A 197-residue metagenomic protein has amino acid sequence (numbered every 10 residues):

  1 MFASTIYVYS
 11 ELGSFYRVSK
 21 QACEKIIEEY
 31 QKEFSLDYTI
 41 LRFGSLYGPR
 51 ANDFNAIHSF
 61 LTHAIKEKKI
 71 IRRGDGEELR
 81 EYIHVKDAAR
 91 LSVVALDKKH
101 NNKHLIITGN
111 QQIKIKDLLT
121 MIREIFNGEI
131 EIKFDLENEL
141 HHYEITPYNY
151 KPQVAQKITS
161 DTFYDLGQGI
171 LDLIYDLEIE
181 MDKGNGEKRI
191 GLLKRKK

Functional and structural regions predicted by a protein language model:
M1-R17: Conserved Rossmann-fold NAD(P)-dependent oxidoreductase catalytic core, especially the SDR/UDP-sugar
M1-T5, R42-G44, T108: Active-site beta-alpha turn of Rossmann-fold NAD(P)-dependent dehydrogenases/reductases
T5, S19, T39, L173: Ser/Thr-centric signal marking residues that sit in or immediately flank functional binding/regulatory motifs
T5-V8, S45-A51, Q112: Active-site proximal helix/loop that lines the substrate pocket of Rossmann-like NAD(P)-dependent oxidoreductase domains
E11-L12, D53-F54, K99: Active-site loop immediately N-terminal to the catalytic Tyr-X3-Lys motif of short-chain dehydrogenase/reductase
L12, R50, H142: Short Asp/Glu-rich motifs
F15, Q21, K25-R80, V85-R90 (+2 more regions): NAD(P)-dependent short-chain dehydrogenase/reductase
K68-K197: C-terminal substrate-binding subdomain of Rossmann-fold SDR/epimerase-dehydratase oxidoreductases
